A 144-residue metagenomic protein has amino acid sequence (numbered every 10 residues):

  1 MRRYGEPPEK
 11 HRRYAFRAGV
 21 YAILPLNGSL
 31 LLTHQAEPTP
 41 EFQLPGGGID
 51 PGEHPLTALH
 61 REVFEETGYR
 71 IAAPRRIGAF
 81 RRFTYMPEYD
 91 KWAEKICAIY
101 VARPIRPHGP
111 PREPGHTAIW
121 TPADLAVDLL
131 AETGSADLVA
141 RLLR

Functional and structural regions predicted by a protein language model:
M1, I77-G78: Local beta-strand/beta-hairpin segments that build beta-sheet-rich folds
M1-Y21: Acidic, metal-coordinating catalytic segment for phosphate/diphosphate chemistry, firing primarily on the Nudix
Y14-A15, A22, E41, A118-I119: A residue-level structural signature of the nucleotidyltransferase/glycosyltransferase Rossmann-like core
Y21-I23, S29-L31, A98-V101: Residues embedded in well-ordered beta-strands
P25-E66: Conserved Nudix-box catalytic region and its N-terminal flanking loop in Nudix hydrolases and closely related
I49-A72, F80-G134: Unchanged
L138-R144: A small-molecule sensor/coupling module
